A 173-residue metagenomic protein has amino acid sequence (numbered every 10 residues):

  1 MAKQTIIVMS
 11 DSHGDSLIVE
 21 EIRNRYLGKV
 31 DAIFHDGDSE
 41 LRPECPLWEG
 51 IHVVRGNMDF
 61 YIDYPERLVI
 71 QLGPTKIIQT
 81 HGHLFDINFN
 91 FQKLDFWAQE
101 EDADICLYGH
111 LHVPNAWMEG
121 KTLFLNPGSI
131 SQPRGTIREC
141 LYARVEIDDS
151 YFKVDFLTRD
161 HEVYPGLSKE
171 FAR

Functional and structural regions predicted by a protein language model:
M1-E49, P65-E66, I137-L141, I147 (+1 more regions): N-terminal active-site segment of His-dependent metallophosphoesterases
M1-I7, V69-I78, M118-F124, V145-D155: Beta-strand-turn-beta hairpins that frame and shape the catalytic cleft of phosphate-ester-processing enzymes
V8-S10, A32-D38, H52-N57, I78-H81 (+2 more regions): Active-site neighborhood of phospho(di)ester-bond hydrolases with catalytic His/Asp-centered motifs
H13-I18, S39-E44, M58-D63, F85-F89 (+2 more regions): Active-site environment of divalent metal-dependent phosphoester hydrolases
R42-D59, S129, D155: Zn-dependent metallo-beta-lactamase
H52, N88-K153: Conserved beta-sheet core of the metallophosphoesterase superfamily
V54-N57, Y61-D104: Helix-adjacent hinge/juxtasegments
D148-R173: Charged phosphate-binding loop/patch that engages nucleotide di/tri-phosphates or the phosphate backbone of nucleic
